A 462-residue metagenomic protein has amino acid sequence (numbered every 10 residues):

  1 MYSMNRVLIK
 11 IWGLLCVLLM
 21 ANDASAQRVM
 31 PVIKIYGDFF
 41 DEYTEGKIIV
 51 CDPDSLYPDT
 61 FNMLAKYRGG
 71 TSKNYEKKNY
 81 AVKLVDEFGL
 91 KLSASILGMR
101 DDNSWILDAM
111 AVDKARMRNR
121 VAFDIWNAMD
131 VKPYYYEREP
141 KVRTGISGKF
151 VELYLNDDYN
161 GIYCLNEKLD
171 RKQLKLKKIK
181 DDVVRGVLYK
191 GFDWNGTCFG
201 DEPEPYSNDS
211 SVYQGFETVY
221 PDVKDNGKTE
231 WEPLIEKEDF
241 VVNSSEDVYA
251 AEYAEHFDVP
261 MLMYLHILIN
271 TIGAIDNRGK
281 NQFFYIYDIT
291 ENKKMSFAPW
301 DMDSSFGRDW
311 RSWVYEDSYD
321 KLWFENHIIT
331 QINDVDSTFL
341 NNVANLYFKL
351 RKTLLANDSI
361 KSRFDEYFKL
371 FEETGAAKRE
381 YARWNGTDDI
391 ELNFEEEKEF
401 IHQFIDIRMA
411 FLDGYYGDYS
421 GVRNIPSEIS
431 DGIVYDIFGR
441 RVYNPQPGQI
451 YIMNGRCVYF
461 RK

Functional and structural regions predicted by a protein language model:
Y2-W12: Bacterial N-terminal signal peptides that target proteins for export
K10-M20: Bacterial N-terminal signal peptides
A21-A26: Boundary at the C-terminal end of the N-terminal hydrophobic targeting segment
Q27-V121: Conserved NTP-binding catalytic cores of kinases and kinase-like/nucleotidyltransferase enzymes across multiple kinase
T60-F61, T71, Y75-E76, V219-G279 (+2 more regions): Middle-to-C-terminal accessory/interaction subdomains
F88-G89, S95, R100-V112, R116 (+6 more regions): Internal "kinase-insert"/substrate-recognition segments embedded within catalytic cores of ATP-dependent enzymes
G417-F438: Residue-level detector of functionally pivotal "anchor" positions at catalytic/ligand-binding pockets or at interdomain
I450-K462: C-terminal tail/sorting-segment detector
